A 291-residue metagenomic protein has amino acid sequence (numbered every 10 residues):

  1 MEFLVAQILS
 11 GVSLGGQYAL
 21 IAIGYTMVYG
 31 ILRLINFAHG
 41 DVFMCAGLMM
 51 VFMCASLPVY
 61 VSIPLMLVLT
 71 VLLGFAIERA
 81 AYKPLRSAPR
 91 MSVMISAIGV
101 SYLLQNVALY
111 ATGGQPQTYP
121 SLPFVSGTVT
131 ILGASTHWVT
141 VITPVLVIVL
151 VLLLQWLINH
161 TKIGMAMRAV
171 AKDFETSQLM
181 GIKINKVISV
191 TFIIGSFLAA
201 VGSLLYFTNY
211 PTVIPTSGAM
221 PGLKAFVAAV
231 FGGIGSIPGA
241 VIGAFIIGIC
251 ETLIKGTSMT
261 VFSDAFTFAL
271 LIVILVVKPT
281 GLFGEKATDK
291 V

Functional and structural regions predicted by a protein language model:
M1-L20, M49, V59-V61, A88-I95 (+4 more regions): Membrane-interfacial amphipathic/re-entrant helices at transmembrane-helix boundaries
L9, I31-A76, A80, T257: Membrane-embedded helix boundary and interhelical linker motif in transport proteins
L14-G15, A134-V213, I237-I242: Helix-loop-helix "hairpin" substructures at the membrane interface of multi-pass membrane proteins
G16, Y25-G47, S87-S92, I163-A166 (+6 more regions): Short, non-helical or kinked segments that cap or interrupt transmembrane helices
Y18-L20, L57-V68, F192-A199, Y206-A269: Transmembrane alpha-helical segments in multi-pass inner-membrane proteins
G47-F52, L67-L73, V100-A108, P144-Q155 (+4 more regions): Hydrophobic core segments of alpha-helical transmembrane domains in multi-pass membrane transport and ion-translocation
P58-V100, V107, I242-I247, K278-P279: Alpha-helical transmembrane segments within multi-pass membrane transporters and channels
P84-H160, V187, L253, S258 (+3 more regions): Transmembrane helix-bundle core of multi-pass membrane transporters and related energy-transducing complexes
